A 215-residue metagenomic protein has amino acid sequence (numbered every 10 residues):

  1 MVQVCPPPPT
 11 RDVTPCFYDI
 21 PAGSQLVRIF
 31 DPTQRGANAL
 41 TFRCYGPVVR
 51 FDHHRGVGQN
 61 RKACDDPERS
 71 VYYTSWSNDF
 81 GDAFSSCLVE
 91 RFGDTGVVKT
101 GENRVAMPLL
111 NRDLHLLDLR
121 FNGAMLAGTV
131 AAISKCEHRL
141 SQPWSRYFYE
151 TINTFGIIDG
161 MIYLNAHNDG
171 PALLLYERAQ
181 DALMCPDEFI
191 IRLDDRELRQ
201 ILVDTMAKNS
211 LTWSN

Functional and structural regions predicted by a protein language model:
M1-A63, G93-N215: Active-site and NAD+-binding cores of ADP-ribose-processing enzymes
D66-G81: A short, exposed loop/beta-hairpin motif centered on an aromatic-Gly-Thr core
T74-S77, E90, Y163-A166: Short His-Asn-centered micro-motif
D79, A83-F84, E197-I201: Short amphipathic alpha-helical segments
F84-G96: Short active-site loop/helix that positions an aromatic residue
